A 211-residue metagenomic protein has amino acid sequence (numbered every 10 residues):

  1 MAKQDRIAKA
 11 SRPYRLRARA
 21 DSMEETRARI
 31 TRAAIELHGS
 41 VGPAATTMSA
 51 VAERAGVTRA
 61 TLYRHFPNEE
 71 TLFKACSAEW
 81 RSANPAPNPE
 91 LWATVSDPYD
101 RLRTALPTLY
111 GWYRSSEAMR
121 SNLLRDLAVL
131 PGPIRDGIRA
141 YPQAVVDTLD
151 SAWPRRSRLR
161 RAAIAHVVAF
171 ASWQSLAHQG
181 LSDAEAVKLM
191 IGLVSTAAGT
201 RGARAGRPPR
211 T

Functional and structural regions predicted by a protein language model:
M1-P13, R155, A203-T211: Polybasic, lysine-enriched low-complexity intrinsically disordered terminal tails
M1-V57, E70-T71: Basic, helix-initiating cap at the start of DNA-binding domains
E36, S40, K74-A105: Amphipathic alpha-helical linker/stalk segments
G56-F66: Short hydrophobic/aromatic patch on the recognition helix
F66, R125-L130, V167-F170: Short helix-capping/turn signature of helix-turn-helix
T71-W80, L127, I134-G137: Alpha-helical DNA-contacting segments of helix-turn-helix folds
P85, T104-P107, G111-R125, V129-A162 (+1 more regions): Amphipathic alpha-helical packing segments from all-alpha helical-bundle domains
A162-A184, T196-A205: Amphipathic C-terminal alpha-helical segment
